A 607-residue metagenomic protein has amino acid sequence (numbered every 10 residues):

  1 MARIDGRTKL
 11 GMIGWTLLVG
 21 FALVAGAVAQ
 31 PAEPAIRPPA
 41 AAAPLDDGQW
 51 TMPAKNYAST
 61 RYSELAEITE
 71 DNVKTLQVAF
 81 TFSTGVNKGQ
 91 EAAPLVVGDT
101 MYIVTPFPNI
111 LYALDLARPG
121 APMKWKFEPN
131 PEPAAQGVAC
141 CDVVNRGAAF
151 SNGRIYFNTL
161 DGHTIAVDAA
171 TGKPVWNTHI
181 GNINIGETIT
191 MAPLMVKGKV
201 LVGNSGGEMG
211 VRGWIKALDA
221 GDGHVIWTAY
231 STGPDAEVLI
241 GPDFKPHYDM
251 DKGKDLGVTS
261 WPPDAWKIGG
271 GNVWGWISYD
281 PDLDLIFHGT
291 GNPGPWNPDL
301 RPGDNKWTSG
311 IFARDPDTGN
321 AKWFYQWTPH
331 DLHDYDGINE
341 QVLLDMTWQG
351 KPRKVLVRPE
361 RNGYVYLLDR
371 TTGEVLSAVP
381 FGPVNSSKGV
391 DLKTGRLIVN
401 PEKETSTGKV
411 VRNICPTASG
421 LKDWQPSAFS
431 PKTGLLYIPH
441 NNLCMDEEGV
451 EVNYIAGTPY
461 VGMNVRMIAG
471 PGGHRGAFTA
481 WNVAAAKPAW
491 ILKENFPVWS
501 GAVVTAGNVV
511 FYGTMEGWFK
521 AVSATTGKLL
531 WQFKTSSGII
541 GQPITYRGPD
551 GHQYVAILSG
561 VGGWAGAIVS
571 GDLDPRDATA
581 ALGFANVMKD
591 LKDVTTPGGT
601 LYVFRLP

Functional and structural regions predicted by a protein language model:
M12-G26: Bacterial N-terminal signal peptides
E33-V78, I240-M250, V399-K403, M467-I468 (+1 more regions): Blade/loop signatures of beta-propeller domains
W50-A54, G89-I110, G137-T164, T188-E208 (+8 more regions): Repeat-blade elements of multi-bladed beta-propeller folds
S63-G181, T505: N-terminal cofactor/phosphate-binding cores enriched in small/glycine residues, especially glycine-rich loops such as
F82-A93, K126-A149, N177-A192, Y230-W276 (+10 more regions): Extracytoplasmic beta-rich repeat domains
T188-H224, D331-V390, K403-C415, S419-W424 (+1 more regions): Repeat-solenoid scaffold signature
V202-G213, W261-P262, H288-N305, N442-P471 (+1 more regions): Short, conserved, GDST-rich strand-edge loop motifs in beta-rich repeat architectures
G213-H224, D304-T318, T372, R475-V483 (+1 more regions): Beta-propeller blade signature
